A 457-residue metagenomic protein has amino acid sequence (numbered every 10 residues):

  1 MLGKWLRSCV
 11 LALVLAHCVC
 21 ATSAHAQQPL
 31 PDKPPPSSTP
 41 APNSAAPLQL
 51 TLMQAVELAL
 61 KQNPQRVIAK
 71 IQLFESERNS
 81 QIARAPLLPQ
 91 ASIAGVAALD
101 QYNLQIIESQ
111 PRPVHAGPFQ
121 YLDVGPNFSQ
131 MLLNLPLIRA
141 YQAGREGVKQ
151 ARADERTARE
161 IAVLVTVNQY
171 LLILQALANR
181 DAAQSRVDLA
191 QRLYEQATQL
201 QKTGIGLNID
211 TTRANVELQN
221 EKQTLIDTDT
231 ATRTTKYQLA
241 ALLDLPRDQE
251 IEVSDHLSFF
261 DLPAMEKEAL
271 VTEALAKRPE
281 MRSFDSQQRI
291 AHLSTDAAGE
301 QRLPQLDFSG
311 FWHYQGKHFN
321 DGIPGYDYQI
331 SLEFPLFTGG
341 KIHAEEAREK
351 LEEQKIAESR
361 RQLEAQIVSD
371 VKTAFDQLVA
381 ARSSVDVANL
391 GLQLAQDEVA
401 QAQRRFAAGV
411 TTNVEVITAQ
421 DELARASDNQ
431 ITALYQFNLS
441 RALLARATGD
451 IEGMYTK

Functional and structural regions predicted by a protein language model:
L2, R159-E273, A374-Q377, A381 (+1 more regions): Periplasmic alpha-helical coiled-coil/stalk elements that build and connect Gram-negative outer-membrane
L2-S8, V19, H25-L30, S44 (+2 more regions): Acidic, low-complexity, intrinsically disordered peripheral segments
S8-V14: Sec-dependent N-terminal signal peptides
P29-L30, E57-L133, D154, L164 (+6 more regions): A small-residue-enriched
P36-L58: Regulatory alphaC helix of protein kinase catalytic domains
P47-L50, E57, P64, L132 (+19 more regions): Primarily heptad-repeat coiled-coil rod domains in cytosolic scaffolding/tethering proteins
V67-I71, R84-A85, F119, L132-R159 (+11 more regions): Sec/SRP-type N-terminal targeting helices
A85, N220-L245, A381, L392-D450: Short segments within alpha-helical structural elements
